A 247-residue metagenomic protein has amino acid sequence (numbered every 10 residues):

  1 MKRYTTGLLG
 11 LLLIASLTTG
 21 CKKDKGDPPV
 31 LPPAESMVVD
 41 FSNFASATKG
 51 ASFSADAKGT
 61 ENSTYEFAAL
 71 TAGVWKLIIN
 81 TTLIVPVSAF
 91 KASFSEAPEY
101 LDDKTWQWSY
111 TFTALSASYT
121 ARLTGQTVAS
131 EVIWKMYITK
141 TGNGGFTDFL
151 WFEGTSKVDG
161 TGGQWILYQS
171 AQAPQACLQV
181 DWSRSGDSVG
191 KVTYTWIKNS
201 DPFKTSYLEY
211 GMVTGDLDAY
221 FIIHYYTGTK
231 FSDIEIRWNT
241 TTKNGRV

Functional and structural regions predicted by a protein language model:
K2-S42: Bacterial Sec-dependent N-terminal signal peptides
G26-V247: Low-complexity, intrinsically disordered segments exposed to solvent
